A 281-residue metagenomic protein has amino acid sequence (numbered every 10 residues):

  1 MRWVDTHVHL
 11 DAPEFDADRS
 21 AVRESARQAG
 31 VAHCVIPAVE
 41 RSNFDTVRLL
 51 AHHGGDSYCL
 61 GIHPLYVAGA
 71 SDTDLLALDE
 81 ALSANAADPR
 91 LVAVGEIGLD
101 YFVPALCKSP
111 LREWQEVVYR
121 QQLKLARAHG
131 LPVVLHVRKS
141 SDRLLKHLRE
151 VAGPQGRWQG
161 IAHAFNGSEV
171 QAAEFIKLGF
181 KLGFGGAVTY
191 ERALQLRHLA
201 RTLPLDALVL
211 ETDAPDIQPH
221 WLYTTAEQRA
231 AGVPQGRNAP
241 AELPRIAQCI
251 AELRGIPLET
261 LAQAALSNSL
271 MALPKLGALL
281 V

Functional and structural regions predicted by a protein language model:
M1-V281: Mid-domain alpha/beta scaffold segments of enzyme catalytic cores
